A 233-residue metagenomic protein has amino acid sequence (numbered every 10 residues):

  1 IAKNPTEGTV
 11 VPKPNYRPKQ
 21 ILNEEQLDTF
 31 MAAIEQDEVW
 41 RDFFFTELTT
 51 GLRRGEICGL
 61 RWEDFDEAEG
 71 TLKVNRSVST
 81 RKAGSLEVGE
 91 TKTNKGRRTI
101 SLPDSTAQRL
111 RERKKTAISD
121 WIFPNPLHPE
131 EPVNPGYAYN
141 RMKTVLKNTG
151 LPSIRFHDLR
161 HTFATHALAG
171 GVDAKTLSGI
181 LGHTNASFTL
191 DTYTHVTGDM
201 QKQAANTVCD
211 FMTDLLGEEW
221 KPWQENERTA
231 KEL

Functional and structural regions predicted by a protein language model:
I1-P5, D66-G70, R76, T80-A83 (+2 more regions): Proline-centered turn/helix-capping motifs that create local helix->coil transitions or kinks
A2-L60, E67-A68, G96, R160 (+1 more regions): Basic, Lys/Arg- and aromatic-enriched nucleic-acid-binding interface segment
K13, I21, V78, L181-T207: Catalytic-site neighborhood detector that most strongly recognizes the C-terminal catalytic loop/helix of tyrosine
K19, I34-E35, E87-R97, P124-P135 (+2 more regions): Short, contiguous acidic/charged loop-to-helix segments that flank catalytic cores in large enzymes
I21, E25, E69, S77 (+1 more regions): Active-site/catalytic core of tyrosine-dependent DNA strand-transfer enzymes
F45, T49-E56, Y137, R141-N148 (+3 more regions): C-terminal catalytic core of tyrosine-transesterase DNA break-rejoin enzymes
E69, T80-A83, E87-R97, D104-T106 (+3 more regions): C-terminal secondary-structure termini that scaffold catalytic or DNA-interacting sites
